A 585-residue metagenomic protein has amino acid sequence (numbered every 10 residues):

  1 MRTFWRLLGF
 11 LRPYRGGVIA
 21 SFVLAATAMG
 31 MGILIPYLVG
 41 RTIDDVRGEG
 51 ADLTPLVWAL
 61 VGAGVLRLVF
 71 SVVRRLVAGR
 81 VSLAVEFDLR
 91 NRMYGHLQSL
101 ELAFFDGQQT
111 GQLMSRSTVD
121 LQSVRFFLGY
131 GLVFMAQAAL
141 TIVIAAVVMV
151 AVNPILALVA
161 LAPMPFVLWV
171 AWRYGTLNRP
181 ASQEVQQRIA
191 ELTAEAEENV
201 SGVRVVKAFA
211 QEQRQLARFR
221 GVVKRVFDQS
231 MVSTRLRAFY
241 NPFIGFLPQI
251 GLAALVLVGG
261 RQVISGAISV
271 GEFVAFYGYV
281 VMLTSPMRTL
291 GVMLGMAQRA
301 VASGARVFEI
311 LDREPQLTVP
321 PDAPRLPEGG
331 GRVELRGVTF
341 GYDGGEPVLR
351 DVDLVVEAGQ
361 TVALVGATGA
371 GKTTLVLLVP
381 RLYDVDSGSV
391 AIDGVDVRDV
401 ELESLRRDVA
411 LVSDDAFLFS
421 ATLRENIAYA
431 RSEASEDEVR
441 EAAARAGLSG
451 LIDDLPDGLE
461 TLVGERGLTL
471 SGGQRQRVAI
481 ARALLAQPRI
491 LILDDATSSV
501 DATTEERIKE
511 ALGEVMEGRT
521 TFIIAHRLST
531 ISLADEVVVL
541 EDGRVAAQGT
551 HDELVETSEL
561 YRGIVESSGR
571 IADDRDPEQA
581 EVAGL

Functional and structural regions predicted by a protein language model:
M1, V23-L24, M31-D44, A63-T110 (+7 more regions): Juxtamembrane helix-loop junctions of ABC transporter transmembrane domains
P13, G17-T27, Y130-E184, L257-I268 (+1 more regions): Transmembrane helices of ABC transporter permease
V18-F70, V150-I155, A253, L257 (+2 more regions): Transmembrane helix-loop-helix hairpins at lipid-water interfaces of multipass membrane proteins, especially the type-1
L60-S71, M164-A171, R237-G251, V270-G295: Hydrophobic alpha-helical segments in the permease module
L83, N91-S115, V119-L121, A194-R218 (+5 more regions): Short intracellular "coupling" helices and adjacent cytoplasmic loop segments at the cytosolic face of multi-pass
L102-A103, V119-L128, L132, A136 (+6 more regions): An intracellular "coupling" helix at the cytosolic face of ABC transporter transmembrane type-1 domains
Q211, R235, M282-I310: Cytosolic ends of transmembrane helices, especially the final helix of ABC transmembrane type-1 domains
V319-P320, L326-L585: ABC-type nucleotide-binding domain
